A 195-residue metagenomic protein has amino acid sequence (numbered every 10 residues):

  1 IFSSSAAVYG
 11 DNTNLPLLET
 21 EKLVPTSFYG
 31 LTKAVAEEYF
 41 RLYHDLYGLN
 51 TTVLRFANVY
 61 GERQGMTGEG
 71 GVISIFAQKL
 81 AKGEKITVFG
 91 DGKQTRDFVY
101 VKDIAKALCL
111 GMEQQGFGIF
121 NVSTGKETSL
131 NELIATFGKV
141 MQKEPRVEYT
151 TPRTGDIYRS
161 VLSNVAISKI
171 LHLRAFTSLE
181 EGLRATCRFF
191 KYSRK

Functional and structural regions predicted by a protein language model:
S5: Residue(s) in the substrate-gating loop at a strand-loop-helix junction that position the organic substrate next
V8-V53, Y60, Q64-G68: Catalytic helix-loop patch of NAD(P)-dependent Rossmann-fold dehydrogenases
A34-R41, D45, S74-A77, K106 (+1 more regions): Conserved active-site helix of classical SDR/Rossmann-fold NAD(P)-dependent CH-OH oxidoreductases
R55-A57, F89-G90: Short beta-strands and strand-loop turn motifs
N58-Y60, K126: Glycine-rich beta-alpha junction loops
A81-K195: C-terminal substrate-binding subdomain of Rossmann-fold SDR/epimerase-dehydratase oxidoreductases
